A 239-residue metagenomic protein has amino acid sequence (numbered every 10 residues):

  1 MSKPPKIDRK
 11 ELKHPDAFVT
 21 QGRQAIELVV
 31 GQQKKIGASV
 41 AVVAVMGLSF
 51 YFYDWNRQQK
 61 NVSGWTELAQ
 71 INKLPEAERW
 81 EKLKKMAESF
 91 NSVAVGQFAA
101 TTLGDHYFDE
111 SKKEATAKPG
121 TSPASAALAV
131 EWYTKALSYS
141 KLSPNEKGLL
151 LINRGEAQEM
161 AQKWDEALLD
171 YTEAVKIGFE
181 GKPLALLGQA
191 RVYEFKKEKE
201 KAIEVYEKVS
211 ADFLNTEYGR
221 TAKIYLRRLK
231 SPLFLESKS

Functional and structural regions predicted by a protein language model:
S2-V42: N-terminal positive-inside, membrane-proximal cytosolic segments immediately preceding the first
T20, E27, F195, K199-S239: Terminal, low-structured helical/coil segments at or just beyond the last alpha-helical repeat
K35, A87-Q97, K113, L137-K147 (+3 more regions): Short solvent-exposed coil/turn linkers within tandem alpha-helical repeat scaffolds
